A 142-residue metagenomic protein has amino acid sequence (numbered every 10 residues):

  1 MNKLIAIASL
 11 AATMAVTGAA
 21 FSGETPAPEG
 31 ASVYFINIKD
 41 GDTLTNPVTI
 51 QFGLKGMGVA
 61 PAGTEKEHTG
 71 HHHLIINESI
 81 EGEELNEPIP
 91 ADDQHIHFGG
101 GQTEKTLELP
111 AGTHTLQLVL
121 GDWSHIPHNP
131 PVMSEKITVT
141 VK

Functional and structural regions predicted by a protein language model:
G23-T45: Short, compositionally biased P/S/T/A/G/V-rich stretches that sit at domain boundaries
D42-M57: Contiguous beta-strand segments within globular domains
N46, G70, P110-G112: A glycine-anchored, Pro-Gly-centered beta-turn/N-cap motif
V48-F52, T103, G112-L120: Short, well-structured beta-strand segments within conserved domains
G53-T64, I126: Short amphipathic, basic-aromatic surface patches that mediate peripheral association with negatively charged
T64-H72, M133: Short coil-to-beta strand junction motifs in C2/discoidin
L109-H125, M133-I137: Internal, hydrophobic beta-strand segments that form the core of beta-sheet-rich folds
